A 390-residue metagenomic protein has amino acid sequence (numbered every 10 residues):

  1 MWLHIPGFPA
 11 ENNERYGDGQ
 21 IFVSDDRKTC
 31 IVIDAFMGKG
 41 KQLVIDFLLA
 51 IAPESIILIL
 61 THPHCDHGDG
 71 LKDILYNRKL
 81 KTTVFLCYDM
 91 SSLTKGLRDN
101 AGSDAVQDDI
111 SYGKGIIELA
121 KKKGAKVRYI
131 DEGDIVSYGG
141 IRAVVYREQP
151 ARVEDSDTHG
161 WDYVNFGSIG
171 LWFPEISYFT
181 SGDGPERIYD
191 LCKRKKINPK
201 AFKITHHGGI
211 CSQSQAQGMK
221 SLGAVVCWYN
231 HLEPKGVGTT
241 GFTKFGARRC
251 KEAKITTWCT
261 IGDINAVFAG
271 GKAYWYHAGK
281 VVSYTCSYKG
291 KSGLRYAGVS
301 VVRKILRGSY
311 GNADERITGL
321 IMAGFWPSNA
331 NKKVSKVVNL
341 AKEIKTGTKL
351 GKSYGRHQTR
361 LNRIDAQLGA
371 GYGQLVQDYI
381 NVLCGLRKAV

Functional and structural regions predicted by a protein language model:
M1-E54, K126-N198, A266-Y296, V390: Core dinuclear metal-dependent hydrolase active-site scaffold
P6-F8, I33-F36, L60-H64, Y88-M90 (+6 more regions): Active-site-proximal beta-strand/loop segments in catalytic clefts of secreted hydrolases
N12-N13, T240-R307, T318-F325, K345 (+2 more regions): C-terminal regulatory/interaction regions
Y16, G38-K39, P63-D69, S92-K95 (+5 more regions): Active-site environment of divalent metal-dependent phosphoester hydrolases
T29, G38-S91, K193-I210, S221-C227: Active-site metal-binding motif and surrounding structural segment of the metallo-beta-lactamase
I45, L49, K81, K114-I117 (+7 more regions): Residue-level detector of alpha-helical secondary structure
V84, M90-V144, D162-V164, V226-Y296: Binuclear metal-ion centers of metallo-dependent hydrolases, dominated by the metallo-beta-lactamase
Y310-G311: Compact, charge-rich alpha-helical regulatory domains located at protein termini
